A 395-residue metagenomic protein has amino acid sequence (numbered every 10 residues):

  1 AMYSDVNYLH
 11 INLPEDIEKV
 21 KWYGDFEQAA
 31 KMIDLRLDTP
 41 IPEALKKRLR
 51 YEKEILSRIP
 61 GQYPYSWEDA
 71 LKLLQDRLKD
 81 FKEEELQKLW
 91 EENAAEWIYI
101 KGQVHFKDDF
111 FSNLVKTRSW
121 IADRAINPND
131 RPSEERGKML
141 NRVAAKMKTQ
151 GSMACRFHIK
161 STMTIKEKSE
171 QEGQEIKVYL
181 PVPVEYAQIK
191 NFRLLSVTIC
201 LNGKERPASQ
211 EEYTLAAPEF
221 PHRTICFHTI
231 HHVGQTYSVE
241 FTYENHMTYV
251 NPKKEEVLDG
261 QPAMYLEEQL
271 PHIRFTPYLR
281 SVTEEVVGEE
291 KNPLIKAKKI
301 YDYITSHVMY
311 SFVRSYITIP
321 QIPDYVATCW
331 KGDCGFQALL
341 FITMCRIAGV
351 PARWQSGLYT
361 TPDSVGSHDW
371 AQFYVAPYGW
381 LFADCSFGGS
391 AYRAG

Functional and structural regions predicted by a protein language model:
D5-V6: Short coil/turn linker motifs that delimit alpha-helical repeat modules in TPR/alpha-solenoid proteins
H10-E15, K19-Y23, F336-G395: Hydrophobic/aromatic-rich core segments of domains that either
P14, K21-G24, H231-T328: Acidic low-complexity segments
W22, L35-D38, P42-T248: Intrinsically disordered, low-complexity N-terminal segments that are enriched in acidic
F26-M32: Solenoid-repeat scaffolds in large eukaryotic assemblies
V178, I300, A371: Terminal peptide-recognition signature
P293-I300, W330-C345: Active-site nucleophilic cysteine motif
